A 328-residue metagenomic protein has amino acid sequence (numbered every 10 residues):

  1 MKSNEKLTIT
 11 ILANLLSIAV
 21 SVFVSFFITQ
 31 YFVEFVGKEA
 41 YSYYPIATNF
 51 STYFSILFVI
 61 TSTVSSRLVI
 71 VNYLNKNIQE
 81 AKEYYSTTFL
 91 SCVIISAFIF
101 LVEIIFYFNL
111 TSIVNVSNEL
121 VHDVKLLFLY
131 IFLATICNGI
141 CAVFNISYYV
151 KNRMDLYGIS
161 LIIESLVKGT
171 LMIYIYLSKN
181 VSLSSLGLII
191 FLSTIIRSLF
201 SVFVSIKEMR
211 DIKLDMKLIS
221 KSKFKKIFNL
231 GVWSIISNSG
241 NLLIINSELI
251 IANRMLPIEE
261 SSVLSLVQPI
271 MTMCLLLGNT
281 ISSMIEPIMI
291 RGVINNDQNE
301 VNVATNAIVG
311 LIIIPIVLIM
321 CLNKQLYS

Functional and structural regions predicted by a protein language model:
M1-L7, L183-L188, S201-I245, I288-N299: Interhelical loop/hinge segments that connect adjacent transmembrane helices in multipass membrane
N4, T8, I136-I163, I173-Y174 (+2 more regions): Membrane-interface junctions at transmembrane-helix termini in multi-pass inner-membrane proteins
E5-I70, F100, G169, T194 (+2 more regions): Signature of the first transmembrane helix
S17, G158-E208, L230, M271: Hydrophobic alpha-helical transmembrane segments
A19, S86-V114, Y174, L199 (+2 more regions): Alpha-helical transmembrane segments of multi-pass membrane transport and lipid-handling proteins
Q30, V59-N75, V150, R210 (+2 more regions): Helix-loop junctions and terminal segments of transmembrane helices in multi-pass membrane transport/translocation
K38-Y44, K76-S86, A97-F132, S178-G187 (+1 more regions): Membrane-interface helix-capping segments at transmembrane helix termini in multi-pass transporters
I105-F108, S117-C141, G158, T170 (+2 more regions): Alpha-helical transmembrane segments of multi-pass membrane proteins
